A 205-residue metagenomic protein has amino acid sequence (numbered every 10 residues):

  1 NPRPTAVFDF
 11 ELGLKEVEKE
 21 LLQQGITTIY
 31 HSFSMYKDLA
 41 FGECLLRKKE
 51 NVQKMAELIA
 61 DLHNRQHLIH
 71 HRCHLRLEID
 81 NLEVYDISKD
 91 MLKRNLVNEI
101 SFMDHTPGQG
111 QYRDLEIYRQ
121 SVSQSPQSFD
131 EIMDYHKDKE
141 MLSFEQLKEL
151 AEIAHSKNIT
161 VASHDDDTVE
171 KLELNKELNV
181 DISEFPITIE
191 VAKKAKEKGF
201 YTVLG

Functional and structural regions predicted by a protein language model:
N1-N51: Metal-associated gating/positioning segment near the N- to mid-region
E20, D61, E152-I153, L174 (+1 more regions): Alpha-helical scaffold elements within enzyme catalytic domains, especially in hydrolases
L22, L92-K93, K176, K196: Non-catalytic positions within long, well-ordered alpha-helices that form the structural scaffold/packing of enzyme
T27-T28, V97-N98, D181: Short acidic/polar active-site loop segments enriched in Thr and Asp
S32, M103, P186: Conserved residues at the C-terminal ends of beta-strands
Y36, E43-D166: Metal-coordinating catalytic core of metallo-dependent amide/deamination hydrolases
C73, T160, D165-G205: Active-site-adjacent C-terminal substructures of enzyme catalytic domains
